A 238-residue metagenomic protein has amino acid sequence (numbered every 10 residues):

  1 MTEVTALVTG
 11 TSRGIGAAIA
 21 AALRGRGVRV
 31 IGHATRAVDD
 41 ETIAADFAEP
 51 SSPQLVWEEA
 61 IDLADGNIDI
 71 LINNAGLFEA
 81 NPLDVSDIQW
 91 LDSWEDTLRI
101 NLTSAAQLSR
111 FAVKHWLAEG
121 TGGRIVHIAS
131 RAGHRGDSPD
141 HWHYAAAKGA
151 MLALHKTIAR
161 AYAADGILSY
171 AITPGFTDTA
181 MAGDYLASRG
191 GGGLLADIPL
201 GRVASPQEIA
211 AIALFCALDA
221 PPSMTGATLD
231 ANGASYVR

Functional and structural regions predicted by a protein language model:
S12-R13: Conserved glycine-rich cofactor-binding loop
L77-E95, P139-H143, G183-L186: Conserved mid-core segment of classical short-chain dehydrogenase/reductases
F78, L214, T225-R238: Short C-terminal tail/terminal secondary-structure segment of NAD(P)H-dependent dehydrogenase/reductase domains
S109-R110, K156: A short, exposed helix-loop element centered on a Lys and neighboring polar residues
L117, V126-A150, H155-A164: Catalytic loop of short-chain dehydrogenase/reductase
A163, L168, M224-G226: Short, small/polar-rich loop/turn modules that mediate ligand/substrate recognition or access, typified
A164, F176-I198, E208: A glycine/serine/threonine-rich, flexible loop-to-helix segment that serves as the NAD(P) cofactor-binding "lid"
